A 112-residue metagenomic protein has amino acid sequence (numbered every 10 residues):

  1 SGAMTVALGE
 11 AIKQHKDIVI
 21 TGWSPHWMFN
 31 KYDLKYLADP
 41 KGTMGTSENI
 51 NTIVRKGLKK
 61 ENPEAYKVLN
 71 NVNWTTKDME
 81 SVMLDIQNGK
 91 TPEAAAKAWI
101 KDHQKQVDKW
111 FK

Functional and structural regions predicted by a protein language model:
S1-D39: Ligand-binding pocket segment of bilobal, Venus flytrap-like solute-binding proteins
M4-T5, I53-R55, V68: Domain-level detector of nuclease and nuclease-like folds in predominantly extracellular/periplasmic contexts
Q14-I18, E48-I50, A65: A short pocket-lining beta-strand/turn micro-motif at the edge of beta-sheets
G45: Binding-cleft/active-site segments that stabilize strongly anionic ligands or cofactors
E48-N62: A bilobed periplasmic-binding-protein/Venus flytrap-type ligand-binding module shared by bacterial periplasmic
G57, E64-V107: Ligand-binding clefts/hinges and TM-proximal coupling segments of bilobed small-molecule sensing domains
W110-F111: Flexible, glycine/charged-enriched surface loops at secondary-structure junctions
